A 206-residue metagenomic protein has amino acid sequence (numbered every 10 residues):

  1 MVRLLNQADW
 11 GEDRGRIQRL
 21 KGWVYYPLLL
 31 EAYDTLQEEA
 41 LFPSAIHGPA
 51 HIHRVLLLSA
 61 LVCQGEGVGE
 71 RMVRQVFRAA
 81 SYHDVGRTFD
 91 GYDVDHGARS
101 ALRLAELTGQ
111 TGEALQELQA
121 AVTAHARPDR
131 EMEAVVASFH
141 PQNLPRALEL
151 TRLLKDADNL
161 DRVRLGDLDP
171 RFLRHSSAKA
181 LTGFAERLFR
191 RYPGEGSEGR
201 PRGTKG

Functional and structural regions predicted by a protein language model:
M1-V24, E39-G69, Y82, Q110 (+1 more regions): Divalent metal-dependent phosphate-bond-processing catalytic cores, especially two-metal-ion Mg2+/Mn2+ enzymes that act
L28-Q37: Short glycine- and acidic-rich boundary segments immediately preceding or forming the N-terminal edge of structured
S44, F89-D93, T111: Flexible interhelical turns and helix-capping residues at alpha-helix boundaries within structured domains
V55, R71-G91, H96-S100, Q119-R127 (+1 more regions): His-Asp-centered metal-binding catalytic motifs of divalent-metal-dependent phosphohydrolases/nucleases
A60, A101-T108: Amphipathic alpha-helical segments within well-ordered protein domains
D95, R99, E113, E117 (+1 more regions): Residues forming well-ordered secondary-structure scaffolds
H96-L104, F139-R146: Short alpha-helical linear motifs
A105, G109-V122, A126: A contiguous binding-surface segment within folded domains or other stable secondary-structure elements
